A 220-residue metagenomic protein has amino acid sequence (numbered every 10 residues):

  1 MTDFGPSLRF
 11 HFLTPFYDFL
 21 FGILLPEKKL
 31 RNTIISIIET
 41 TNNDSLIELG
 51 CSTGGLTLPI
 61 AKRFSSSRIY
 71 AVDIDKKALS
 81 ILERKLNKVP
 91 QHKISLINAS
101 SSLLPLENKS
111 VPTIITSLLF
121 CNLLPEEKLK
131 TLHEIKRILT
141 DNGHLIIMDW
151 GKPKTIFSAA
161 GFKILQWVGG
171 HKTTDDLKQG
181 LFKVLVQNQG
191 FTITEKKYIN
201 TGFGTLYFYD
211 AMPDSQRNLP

Functional and structural regions predicted by a protein language model:
F4, I146-Q189, I193-G202, Y207: C-terminal alpha-helical "lid/dimerization" subdomain adjacent to the S-adenosyl-L-methionine
F16-T33: Conserved SAM-binding loop and adjacent beta-strand
N43-S52: Conserved class I S-adenosyl-L-methionine
T53-F64: Conserved SAM-binding loop of SAM-dependent methyltransferases across substrates and taxa, primarily the Class I
D75-K77: Conserved SAM/SAH-binding beta-strand->alpha-helix loop
P90-S102: Conserved SAM-binding strand-loop segment of SAM-dependent methyltransferases
S102-I114: A short acidic, Gly/Pro-enriched loop at the edge of an enzyme's catalytic core that lines a small-molecule cofactor
L129-D141: A short glycine-rich, Lys/Arg-flanked "PGG" loop and its adjoining helix->strand segment in the class I
